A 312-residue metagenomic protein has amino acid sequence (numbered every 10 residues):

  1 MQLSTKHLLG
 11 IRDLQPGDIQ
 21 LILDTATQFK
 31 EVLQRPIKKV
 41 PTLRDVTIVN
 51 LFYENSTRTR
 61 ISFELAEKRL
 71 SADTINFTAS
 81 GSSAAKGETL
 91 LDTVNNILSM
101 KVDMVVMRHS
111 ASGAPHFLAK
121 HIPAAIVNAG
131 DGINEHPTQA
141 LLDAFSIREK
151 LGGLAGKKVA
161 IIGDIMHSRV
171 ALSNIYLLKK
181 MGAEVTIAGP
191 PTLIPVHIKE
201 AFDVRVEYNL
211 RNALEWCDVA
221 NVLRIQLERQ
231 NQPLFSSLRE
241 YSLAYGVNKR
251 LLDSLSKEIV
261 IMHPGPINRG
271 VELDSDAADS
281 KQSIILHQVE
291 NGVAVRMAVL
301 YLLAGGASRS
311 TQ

Functional and structural regions predicted by a protein language model:
M1-L65: Positively charged, low-complexity intrinsically disordered leader regions
I37-F145, R269: Phosphate/diphosphate ligand-binding glycine-rich loop within oxidoreductases
L43-I48, A155-V159, E258: Phosphate-coordination loops involved in phosphoryl transfer and adenosine-cofactor binding
Y53-L65, E149-L223: Glycine-rich phosphate/diphosphate-binding loop of Rossmann-like nucleotide-binding domains
A124, G182-E184, S254-V260: A short helix->loop->beta-strand "cap" motif at the edges of active sites that frequently abuts
K199-D276: Rossmann-like adenosine-cofactor binding region
E258-I259, P264-Q312: Adenosine-phosphate binding glycine-rich loop
